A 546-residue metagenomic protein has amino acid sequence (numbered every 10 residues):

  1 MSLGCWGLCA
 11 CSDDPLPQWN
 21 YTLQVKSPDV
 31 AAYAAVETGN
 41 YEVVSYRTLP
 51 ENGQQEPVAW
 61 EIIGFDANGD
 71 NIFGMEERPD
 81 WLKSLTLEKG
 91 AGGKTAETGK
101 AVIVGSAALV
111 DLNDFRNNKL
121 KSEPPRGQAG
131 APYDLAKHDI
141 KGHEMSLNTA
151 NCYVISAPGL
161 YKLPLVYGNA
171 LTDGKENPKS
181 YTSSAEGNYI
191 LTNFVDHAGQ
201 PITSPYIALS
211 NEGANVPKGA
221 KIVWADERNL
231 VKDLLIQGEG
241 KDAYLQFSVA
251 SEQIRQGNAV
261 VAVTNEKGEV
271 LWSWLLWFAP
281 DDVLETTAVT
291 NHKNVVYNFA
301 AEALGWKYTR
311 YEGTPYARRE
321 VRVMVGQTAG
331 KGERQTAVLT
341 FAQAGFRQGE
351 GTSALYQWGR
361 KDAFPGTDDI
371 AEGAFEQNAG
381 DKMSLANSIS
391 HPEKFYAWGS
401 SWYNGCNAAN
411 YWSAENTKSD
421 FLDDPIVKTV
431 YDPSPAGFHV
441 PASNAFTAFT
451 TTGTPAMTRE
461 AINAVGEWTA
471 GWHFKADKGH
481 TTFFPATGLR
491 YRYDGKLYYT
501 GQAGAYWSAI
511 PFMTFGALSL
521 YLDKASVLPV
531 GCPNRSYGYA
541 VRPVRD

Functional and structural regions predicted by a protein language model:
G4-K26: Bacterial Sec-dependent N-terminal signal peptides
W19, H391-D546: C-terminal, surface-exposed recognition/capping segments
W19-L235, T287-Q327: Solvent-exposed, low-complexity, repeat-rich "mucin-like" stalks and linkers
G240-Q256: Extracellular/luminal low-complexity segments enriched in Ser/Thr/Pro
R255-E266: A short beta-strand micro-motif common to beta-rich folds, especially ectodomain repeats
E269-W274: Extracellular and select intracellular beta-sandwich modules with Ser/Thr-enriched, small-residue motifs on
L275-L284: Short beta-strand edge segments in extracellular beta-sheet folds
A288-N416: Conserved, compact domain cores that house catalytic/ligand-binding motifs in diverse enzymes and effector modules
